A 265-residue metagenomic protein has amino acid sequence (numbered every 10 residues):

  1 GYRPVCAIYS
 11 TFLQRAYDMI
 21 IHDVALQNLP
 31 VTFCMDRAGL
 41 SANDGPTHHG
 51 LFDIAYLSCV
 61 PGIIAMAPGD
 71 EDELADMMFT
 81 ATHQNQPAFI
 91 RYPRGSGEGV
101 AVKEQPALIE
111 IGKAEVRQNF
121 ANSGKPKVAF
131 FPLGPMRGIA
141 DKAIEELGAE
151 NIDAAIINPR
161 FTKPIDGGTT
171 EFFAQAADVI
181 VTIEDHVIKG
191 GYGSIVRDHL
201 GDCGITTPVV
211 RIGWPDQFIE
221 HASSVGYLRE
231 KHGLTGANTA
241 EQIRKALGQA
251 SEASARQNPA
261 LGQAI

Functional and structural regions predicted by a protein language model:
Y2-Y92: Phosphate/diphosphate-binding loops
L13, L26-H49, H83-I265: Thiamine diphosphate
